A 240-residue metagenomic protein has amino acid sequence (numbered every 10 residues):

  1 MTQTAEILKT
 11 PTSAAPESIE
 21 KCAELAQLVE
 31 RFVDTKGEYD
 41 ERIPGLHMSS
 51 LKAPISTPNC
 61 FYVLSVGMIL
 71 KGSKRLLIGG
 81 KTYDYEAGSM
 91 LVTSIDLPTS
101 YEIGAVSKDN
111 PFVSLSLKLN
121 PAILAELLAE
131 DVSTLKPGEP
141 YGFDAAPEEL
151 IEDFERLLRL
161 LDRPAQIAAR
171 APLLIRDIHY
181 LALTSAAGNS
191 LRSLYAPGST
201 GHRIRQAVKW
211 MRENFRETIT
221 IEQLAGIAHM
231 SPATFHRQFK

Functional and structural regions predicted by a protein language model:
Q3-K21, L124-D177, L181-A182, S193 (+1 more regions): Amphipathic alpha-helical segments enriched in hydrophobic/aromatic residues interleaved with Lys/Arg
Q3-L8, S13, S114, L119 (+1 more regions): Long, charge-rich low-complexity segments
S13-A53: N-terminal, Lys/Arg-enriched amphipathic/low-complexity engagement segments that precede the first folded domain
G37-T134: N-terminal regulatory/effector-sensing and dimerization cores that precede helix-turn-helix DNA-binding domains
T57, E86, P137-A145, Y195 (+1 more regions): A ubiquitous short alpha-helical element
D177, L181-A187, T200, R212-N214 (+1 more regions): Basic/polar phosphate-binding segments, predominantly the helix-turn-helix DNA-binding elements of transcriptional
N189-Y195: Short, Lys/Arg-enriched N-terminal segment that forms or immediately precedes the first helix of a structured domain
T200-V208: Short, leucine-enriched amphipathic alpha-helices that occur as contiguous helical runs
